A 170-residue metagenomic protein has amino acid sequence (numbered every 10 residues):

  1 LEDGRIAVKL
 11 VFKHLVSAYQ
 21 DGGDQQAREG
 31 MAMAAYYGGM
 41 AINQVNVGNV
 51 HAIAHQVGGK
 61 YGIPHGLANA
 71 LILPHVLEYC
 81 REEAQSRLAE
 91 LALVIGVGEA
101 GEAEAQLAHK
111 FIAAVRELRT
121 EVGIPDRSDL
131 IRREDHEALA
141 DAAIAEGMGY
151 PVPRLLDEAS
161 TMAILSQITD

Functional and structural regions predicted by a protein language model:
L1-V45, P153, A159: Carboxylate- and glycine-rich phosphate/diphosphate-binding segment that chelates Mg2+/Mn2+
D3, A7, A27-G30, N49 (+6 more regions): Residue-level detector of well-ordered alpha-helical segments, enriched for hydrophobic/aromatic packing positions
V8, A32-Y37, A41, Q56-K60 (+3 more regions): A short beta-alpha structural unit
K13, S17, G59, E117-T120 (+1 more regions): A generic structural signal for well-ordered alpha-helical segments enriched in polar/charged residues
G22-D24, A34, V45-N46, K60-G66 (+4 more regions): NAD(P)-dependent dehydrogenase/reductase Rossmann-like domain
M31, H51, H65, L73 (+2 more regions): Buried hydrophobic positions in well-ordered alpha/beta secondary-structure cores of metabolic enzymes
Y36-N69, E146-P151: Glycine-rich phosphate/pyrophosphate-binding beta-alpha loops
P74-D170: Mobile late-domain/C-terminal helix-loop "cap" segments that border catalytic sites or the cytosolic face
